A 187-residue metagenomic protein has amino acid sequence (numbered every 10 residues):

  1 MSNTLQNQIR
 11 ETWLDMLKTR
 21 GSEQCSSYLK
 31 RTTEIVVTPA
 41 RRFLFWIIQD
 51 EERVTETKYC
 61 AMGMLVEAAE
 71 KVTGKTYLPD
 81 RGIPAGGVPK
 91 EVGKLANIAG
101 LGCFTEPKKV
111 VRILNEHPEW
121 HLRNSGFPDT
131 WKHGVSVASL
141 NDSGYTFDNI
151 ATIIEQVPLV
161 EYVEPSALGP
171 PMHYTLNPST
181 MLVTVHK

Functional and structural regions predicted by a protein language model:
S2-Y59, L65-K187: Domain-length accessory/inserted modules outside core catalytic folds
